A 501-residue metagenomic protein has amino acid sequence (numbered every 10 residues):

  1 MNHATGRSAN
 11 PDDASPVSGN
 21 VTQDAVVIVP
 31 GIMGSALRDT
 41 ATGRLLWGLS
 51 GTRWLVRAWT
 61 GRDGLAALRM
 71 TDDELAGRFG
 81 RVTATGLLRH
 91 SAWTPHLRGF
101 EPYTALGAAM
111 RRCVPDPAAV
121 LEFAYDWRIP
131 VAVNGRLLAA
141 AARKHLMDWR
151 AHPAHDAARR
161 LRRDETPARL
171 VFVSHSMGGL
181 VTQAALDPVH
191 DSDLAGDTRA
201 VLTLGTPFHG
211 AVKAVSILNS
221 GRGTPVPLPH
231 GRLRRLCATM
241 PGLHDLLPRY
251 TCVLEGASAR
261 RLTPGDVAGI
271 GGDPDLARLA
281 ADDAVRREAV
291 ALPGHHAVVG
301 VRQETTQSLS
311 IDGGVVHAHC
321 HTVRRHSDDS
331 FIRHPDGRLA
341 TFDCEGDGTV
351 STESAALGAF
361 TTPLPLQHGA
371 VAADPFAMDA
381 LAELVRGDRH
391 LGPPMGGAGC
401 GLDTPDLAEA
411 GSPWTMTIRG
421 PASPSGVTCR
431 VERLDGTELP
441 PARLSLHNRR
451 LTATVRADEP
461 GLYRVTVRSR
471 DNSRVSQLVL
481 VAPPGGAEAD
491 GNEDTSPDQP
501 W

Functional and structural regions predicted by a protein language model:
M1-V173, M177-G231, G348-T352, A356-W501: N-terminal non-catalytic accessory region
G179, P188-G396: Secretory/organelle targeting and membrane-embedding segments
